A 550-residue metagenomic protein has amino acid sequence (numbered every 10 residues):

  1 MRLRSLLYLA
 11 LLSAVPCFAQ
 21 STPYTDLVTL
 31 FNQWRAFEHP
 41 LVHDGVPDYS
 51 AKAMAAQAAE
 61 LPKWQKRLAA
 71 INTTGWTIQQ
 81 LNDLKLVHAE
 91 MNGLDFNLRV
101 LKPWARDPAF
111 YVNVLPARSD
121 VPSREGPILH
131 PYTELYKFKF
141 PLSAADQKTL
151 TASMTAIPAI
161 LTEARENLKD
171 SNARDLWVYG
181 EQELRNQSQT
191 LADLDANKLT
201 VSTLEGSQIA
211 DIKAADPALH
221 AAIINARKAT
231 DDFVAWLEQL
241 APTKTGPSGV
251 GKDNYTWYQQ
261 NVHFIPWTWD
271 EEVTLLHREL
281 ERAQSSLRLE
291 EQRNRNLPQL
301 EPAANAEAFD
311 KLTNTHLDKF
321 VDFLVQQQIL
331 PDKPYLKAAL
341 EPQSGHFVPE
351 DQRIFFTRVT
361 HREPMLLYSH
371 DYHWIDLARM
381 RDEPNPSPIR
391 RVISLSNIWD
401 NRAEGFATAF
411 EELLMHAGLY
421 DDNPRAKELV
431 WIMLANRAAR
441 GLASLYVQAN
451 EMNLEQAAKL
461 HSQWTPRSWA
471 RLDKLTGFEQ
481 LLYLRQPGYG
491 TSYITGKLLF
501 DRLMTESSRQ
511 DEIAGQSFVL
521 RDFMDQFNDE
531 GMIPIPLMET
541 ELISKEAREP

Functional and structural regions predicted by a protein language model:
M1-S5: Positively charged n-region of N-terminal signal peptides that target proteins for export
L6-P16: Bacterial N-terminal signal peptides
Q20-P550: N-terminal maturation segment of proteins
